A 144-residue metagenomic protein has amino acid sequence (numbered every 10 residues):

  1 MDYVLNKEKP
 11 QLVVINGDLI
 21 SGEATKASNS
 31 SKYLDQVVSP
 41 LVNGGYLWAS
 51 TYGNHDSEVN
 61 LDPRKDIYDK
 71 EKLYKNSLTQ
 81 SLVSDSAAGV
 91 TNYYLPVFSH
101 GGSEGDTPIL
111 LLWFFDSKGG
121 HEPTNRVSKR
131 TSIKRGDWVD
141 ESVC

Functional and structural regions predicted by a protein language model:
M1-K32, Q36-V37: N-terminal active-site segment of His-dependent metallophosphoesterases
Y33-C144: Extended active-site neighborhood of metal-dependent phosphoesterases/phosphodiesterases
